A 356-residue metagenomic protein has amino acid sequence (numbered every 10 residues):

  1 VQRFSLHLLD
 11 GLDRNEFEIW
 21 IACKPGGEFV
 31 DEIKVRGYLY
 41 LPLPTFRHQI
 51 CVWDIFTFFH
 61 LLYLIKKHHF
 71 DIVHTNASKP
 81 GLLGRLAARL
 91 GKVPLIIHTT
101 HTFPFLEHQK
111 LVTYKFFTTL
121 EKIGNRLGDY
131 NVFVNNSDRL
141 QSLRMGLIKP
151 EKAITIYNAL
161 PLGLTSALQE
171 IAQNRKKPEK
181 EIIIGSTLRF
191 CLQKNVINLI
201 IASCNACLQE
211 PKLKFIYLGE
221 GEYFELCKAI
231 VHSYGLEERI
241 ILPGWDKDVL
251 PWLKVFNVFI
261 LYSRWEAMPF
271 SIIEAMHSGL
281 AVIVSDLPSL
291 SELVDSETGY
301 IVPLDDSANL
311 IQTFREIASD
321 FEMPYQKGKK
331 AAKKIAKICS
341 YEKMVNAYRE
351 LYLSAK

Functional and structural regions predicted by a protein language model:
Q2-D10, I182, S186-N205, E222-K228 (+2 more regions): A conserved mid-protein helix/loop that constitutes part of the nucleotide-sugar donor-binding site
Q2-W53, A153-T155, E222-Y223: N-terminal strand-loop element at the rim of the active site of nucleotide-sugar-dependent glycosyltransferases
T75-G81, T100: Short His-centered aromatic/hydrophobic patch
L127-K152, L160-L162: A short, active-site helix/loop in glycosyltransferases that binds the activated sugar's phosphate group
W245, R264: Aromatic "clamp/platform" in nucleotide-sugar-dependent glycosyltransferases that forms part of the donor/acceptor
A281-V284: Short hydrophobic beta-strand element within catalytic cores of glycosyltransferases and related nucleotide-activated
S296, Y300-S307, E316-F321: Conserved acidic donor-binding segment of nucleotide-sugar-dependent glycosyltransferases
E316, M323-I338, M344-E350: A short, well-ordered alpha-helix in the C-terminal region of glycosyltransferases
